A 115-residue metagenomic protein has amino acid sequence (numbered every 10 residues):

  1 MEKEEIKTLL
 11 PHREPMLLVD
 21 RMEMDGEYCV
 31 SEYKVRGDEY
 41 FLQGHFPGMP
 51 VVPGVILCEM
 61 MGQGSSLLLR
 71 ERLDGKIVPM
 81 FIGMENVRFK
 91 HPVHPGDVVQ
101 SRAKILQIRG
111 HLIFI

Functional and structural regions predicted by a protein language model:
M1-E5, P11, R36-G37, F41 (+3 more regions): Residue-level signal for pocket-adjacent positions within structured domains
M1-I6, D97-S101: Short Pro/Gly-enriched beta-strand edge/turn motifs at strand-loop
P11, G26-E27, V93-D97, K104-I115: HotDog/MaoC-like acyl-thioester-processing domains
R13-V52: Catalytic strand-loop segment that frames the active site of acyl-thioester-processing enzymes
M16-L18, V99, I113: Hydrophobic core residues within well-ordered beta-strands of beta-rich domains
M22, M61, A103: A residue-level signal for conserved active-site and pocket-lining positions in enzyme catalytic cores
Q43-P53, L57-S66, F81: Compact, glycine-rich, soluble single-domain proteins
G64-L106: Hydrophobic beta-strand-centered segment that forms part of the acyl-chain substrate-binding groove
